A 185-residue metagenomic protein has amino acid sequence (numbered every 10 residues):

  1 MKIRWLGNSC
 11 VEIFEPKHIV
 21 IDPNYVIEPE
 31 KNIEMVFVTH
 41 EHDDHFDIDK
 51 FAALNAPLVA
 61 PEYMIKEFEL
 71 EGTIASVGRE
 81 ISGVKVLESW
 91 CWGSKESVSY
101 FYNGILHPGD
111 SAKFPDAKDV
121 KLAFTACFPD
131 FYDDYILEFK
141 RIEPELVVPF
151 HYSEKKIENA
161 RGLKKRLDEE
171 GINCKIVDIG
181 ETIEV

Functional and structural regions predicted by a protein language model:
M1-K31, E69-D119, D130-D134, D178-V185: Core dinuclear metal-dependent hydrolase active-site scaffold
M1-R4, L70-I81, E138-V185: Binuclear metal-ion centers of metallo-dependent hydrolases, dominated by the metallo-beta-lactamase
C10, I19, P57, R166-K175: Generic alpha-helical hydrophobic packing signal
H18-I19, M35, L122, L146: Short, Asp-centered acidic motifs that coordinate Mg2+ and/or phosphate in catalytic or ligand-binding sites
Y25-E67, D119-F124: Active-site metal-binding motif and surrounding structural segment of the metallo-beta-lactamase
H45-F46, M64-E69, D133, K155-A160: Short, charged/polar "capping" segments at the starts of alpha-helices and the immediately preceding loops
Y102-K164: Metallo-beta-lactamase
